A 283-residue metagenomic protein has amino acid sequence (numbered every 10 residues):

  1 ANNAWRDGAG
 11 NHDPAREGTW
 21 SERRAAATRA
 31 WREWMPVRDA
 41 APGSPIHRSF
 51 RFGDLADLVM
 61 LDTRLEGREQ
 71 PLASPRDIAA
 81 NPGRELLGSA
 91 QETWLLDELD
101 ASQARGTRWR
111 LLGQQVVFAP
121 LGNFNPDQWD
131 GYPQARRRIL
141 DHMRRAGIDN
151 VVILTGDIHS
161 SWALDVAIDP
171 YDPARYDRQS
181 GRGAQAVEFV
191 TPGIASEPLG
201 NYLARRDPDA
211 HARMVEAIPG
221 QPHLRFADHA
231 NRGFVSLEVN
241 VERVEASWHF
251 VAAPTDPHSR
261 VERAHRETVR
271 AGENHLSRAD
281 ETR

Functional and structural regions predicted by a protein language model:
A1-R283: Metal-dependent phosphoester/phosphodiester hydrolase catalytic core
